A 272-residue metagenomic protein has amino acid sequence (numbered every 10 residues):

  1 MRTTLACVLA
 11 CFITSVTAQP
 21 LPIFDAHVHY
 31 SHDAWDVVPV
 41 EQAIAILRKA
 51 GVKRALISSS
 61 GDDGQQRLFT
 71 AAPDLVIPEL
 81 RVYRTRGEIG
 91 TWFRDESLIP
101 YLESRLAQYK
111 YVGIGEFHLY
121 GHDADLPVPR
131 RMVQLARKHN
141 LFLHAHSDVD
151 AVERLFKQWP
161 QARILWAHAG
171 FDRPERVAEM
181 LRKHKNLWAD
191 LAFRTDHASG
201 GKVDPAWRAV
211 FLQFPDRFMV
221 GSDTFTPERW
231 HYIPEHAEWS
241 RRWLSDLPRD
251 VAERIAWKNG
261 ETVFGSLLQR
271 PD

Functional and structural regions predicted by a protein language model:
R2-T3, Q19-F24, D36, E41-S58 (+3 more regions): Mid-to-C-terminal alpha-helical segments outside catalytic/metal-binding sites
I13-S15: N-terminal signal peptide c-region/cleavage motif recognized by signal peptidases
P22-A26, K53-S59, I77-R81, V112-E116 (+4 more regions): Structural recognition of the beta-strand scaffold that forms the well-ordered cores of secreted hydrolase catalytic
H27, L47, I114, A136 (+5 more regions): Conserved, mostly hydrophobic/aromatic
V28-V40, R86-R94, A198: Acidic/histidine-rich helix-loop elements that form or flank divalent-metal/phosphate-binding sites at the catalytic
H29-S31, S60-G61, R81-T85, F117-Y120 (+4 more regions): Active-site beta-loop-alpha junctions enriched in small/polar residues
D63-F142, W188, F193-D196: Active-site gating/metal-coordination segments in enzymes
L80, F93, D123-V220, P271: Catalytic pocket-lining loop regions of alpha/beta-barrel enzymes, especially the amidohydrolase/enolase/GH5 lineages
